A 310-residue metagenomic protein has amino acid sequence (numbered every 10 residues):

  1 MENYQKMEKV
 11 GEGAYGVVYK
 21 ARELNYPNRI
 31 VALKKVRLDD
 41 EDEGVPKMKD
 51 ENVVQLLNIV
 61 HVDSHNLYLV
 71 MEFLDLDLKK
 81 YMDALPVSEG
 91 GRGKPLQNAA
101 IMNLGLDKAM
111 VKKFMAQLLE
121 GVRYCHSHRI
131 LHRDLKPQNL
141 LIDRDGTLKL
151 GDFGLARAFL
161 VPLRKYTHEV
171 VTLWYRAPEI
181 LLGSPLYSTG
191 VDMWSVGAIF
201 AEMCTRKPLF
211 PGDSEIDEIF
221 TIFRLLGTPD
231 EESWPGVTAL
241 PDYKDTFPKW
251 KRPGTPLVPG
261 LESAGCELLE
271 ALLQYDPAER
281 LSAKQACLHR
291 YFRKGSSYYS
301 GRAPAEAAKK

Functional and structural regions predicted by a protein language model:
V17: Conserved N-lobe ATP-binding subsite of Hanks-type protein kinase domains, especially the beta3 VAIK lysine
I30-V31, K35-K49: Conserved N-lobe beta3->alphaC-helix segment of eukaryotic protein kinase catalytic domains
Q55-L67, D75: Short beta-strand micro-motifs within the conserved protein kinase catalytic domain, predominantly in the N-lobe
F114-M115: Activation segment signature within eukaryotic-like protein kinase domains
H126-I142: Catalytic-loop of the protein kinase fold
T228-E270: C-terminal lobe substrate-recognition/regulatory segment of protein kinase catalytic domains
A278-K310: Regulatory extensions flanking the kinase catalytic core
